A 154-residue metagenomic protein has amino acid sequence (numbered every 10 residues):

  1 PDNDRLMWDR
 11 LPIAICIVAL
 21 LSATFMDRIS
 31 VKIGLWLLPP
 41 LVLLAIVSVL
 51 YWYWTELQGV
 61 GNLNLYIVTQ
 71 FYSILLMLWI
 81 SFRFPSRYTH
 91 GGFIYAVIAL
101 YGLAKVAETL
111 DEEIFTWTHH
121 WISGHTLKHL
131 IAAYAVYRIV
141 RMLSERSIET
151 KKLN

Functional and structural regions predicted by a protein language model:
P1-W121, L127-N154: Multi-pass alpha-helical transmembrane bundles in non-GPCR membrane proteins that perform intramembrane catalysis
